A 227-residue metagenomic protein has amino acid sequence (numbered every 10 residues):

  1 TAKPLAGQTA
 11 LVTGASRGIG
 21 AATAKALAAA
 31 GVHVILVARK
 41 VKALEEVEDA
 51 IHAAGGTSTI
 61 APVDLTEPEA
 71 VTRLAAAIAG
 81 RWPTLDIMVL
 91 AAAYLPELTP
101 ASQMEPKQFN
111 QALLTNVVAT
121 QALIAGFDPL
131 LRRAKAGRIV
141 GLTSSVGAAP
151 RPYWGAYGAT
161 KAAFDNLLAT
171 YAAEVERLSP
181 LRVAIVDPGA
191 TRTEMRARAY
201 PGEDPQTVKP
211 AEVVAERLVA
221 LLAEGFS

Functional and structural regions predicted by a protein language model:
T9, S16-R17: Conserved glycine-rich cofactor-binding loop
T13, L85-A93, N116, G141 (+1 more regions): Rossmann-fold scaffold of SDR-type NAD(P)-dependent oxidoreductases
A30-E46: Conserved glycine-rich Rossmann-like NAD(P)H-binding loop of the short-chain dehydrogenase/reductase
T72, A93-N110, Y153: Conserved mid-core segment of classical short-chain dehydrogenase/reductases
A76-G80, T115-K135, A172-A173: Amphipathic alpha-helical dimer-interface segment in Rossmann-like NAD(P)H-dependent oxidoreductases
Y94, R132, G137-R177, A190: Catalytic loop of short-chain dehydrogenase/reductase
S102-Q121, V140, F164: Catalytic Tyr-X3-Lys loop
L181, I185-V186, T193, P201-S227: C-terminal helical subdomain
